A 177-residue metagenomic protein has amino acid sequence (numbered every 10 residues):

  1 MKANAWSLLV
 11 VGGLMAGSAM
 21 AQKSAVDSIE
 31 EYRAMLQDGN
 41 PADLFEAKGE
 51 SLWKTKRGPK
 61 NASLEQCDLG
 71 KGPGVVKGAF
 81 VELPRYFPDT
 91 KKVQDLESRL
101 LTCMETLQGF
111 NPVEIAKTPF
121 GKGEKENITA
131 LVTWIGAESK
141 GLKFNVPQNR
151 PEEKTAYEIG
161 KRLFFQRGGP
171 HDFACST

Functional and structural regions predicted by a protein language model:
K2-W6, A16-L44, R85-K161: Post-cleavage N-terminal segment of exported redox proteins
L8-G12: Sec-dependent N-terminal signal peptides
L14, S18-M20, K56, R167: Hydrophobic alpha-helical elements and their junctions with loops/disorder across both membrane and soluble proteins
L14-M15, A19, S51, G74-V76 (+2 more regions): Compositionally biased, intrinsically disordered low-complexity regions
N40-G70, K143-T177: Sequence/structural segment immediately N-terminal to covalent heme-attachment motifs in c-type and related
R57, K71-V75, Q108, S139: Short alpha-helix boundary/capping elements
N61-T102: Mid-chain, structured segments of secreted extracytoplasmic proteins
